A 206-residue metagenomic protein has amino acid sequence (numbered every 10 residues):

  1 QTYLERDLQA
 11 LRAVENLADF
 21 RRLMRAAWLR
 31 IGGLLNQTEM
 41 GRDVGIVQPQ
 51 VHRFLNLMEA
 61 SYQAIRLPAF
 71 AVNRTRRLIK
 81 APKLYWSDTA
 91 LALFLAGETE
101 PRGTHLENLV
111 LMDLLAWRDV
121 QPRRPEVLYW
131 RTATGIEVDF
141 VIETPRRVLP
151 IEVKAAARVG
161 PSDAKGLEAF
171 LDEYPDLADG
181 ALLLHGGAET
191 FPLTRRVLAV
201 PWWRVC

Functional and structural regions predicted by a protein language model:
Q1-V148: Accessory nucleic acid-recognition modules appended to NTPase machines
F94, G160-P161, T190-T194: Switch/connector loops and helix/strand junctions flanking conserved nucleotide-binding motifs in nucleotide-processing
D119-P122, A169-L177: Arginine/glycine-rich "motif VI" loop of SF2 helicases in the C-terminal RecA-like domain
R131, K154, L183-H185: Short beta-strand/turn micro-motifs composed of small residues that flank or help shape donor/cofactor-binding pockets
R146, D176-G180: Short glycine-/polar-rich loops that comprise or flank the Walker A/P-loop and associated switch/sensor motifs
V153-P161: Short beta-strand-loop-alpha-helix junction that forms the active-site gateway of nucleic-acid-processing nucleases
G186-C206: Domain-level recognition of nuclease-like catalytic cores that cleave nucleotide substrates
